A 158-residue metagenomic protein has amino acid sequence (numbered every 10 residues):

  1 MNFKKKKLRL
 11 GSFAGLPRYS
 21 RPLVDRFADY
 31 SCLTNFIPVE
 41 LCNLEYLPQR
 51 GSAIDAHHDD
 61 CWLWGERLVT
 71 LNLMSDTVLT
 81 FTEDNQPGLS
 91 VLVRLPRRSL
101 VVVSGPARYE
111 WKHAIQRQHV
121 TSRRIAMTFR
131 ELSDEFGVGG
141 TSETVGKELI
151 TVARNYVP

Functional and structural regions predicted by a protein language model:
M1-P158: Non-heme Fe(II) oxygenase metal-center motifs and adjacent flexible, charged/small-residue loops
